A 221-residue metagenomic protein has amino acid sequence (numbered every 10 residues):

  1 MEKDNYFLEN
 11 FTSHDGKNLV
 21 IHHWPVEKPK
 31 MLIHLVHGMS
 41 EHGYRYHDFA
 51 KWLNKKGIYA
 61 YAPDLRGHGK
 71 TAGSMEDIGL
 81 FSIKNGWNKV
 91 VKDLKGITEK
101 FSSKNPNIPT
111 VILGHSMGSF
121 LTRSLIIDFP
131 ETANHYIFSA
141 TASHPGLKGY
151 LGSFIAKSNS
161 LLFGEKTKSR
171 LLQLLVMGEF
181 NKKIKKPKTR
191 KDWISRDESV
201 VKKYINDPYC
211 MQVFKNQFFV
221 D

Functional and structural regions predicted by a protein language model:
M1-K28: N-terminal cap/lid segment of alpha/beta-hydrolase-fold proteins
K30, G38-E41: Active-site glycine-rich loops that stabilize anionic/oxyanionic intermediates across multiple enzyme folds
H34-G38, D64, H115: The conserved beta1-alpha1 loop
R45-E76: Conserved alpha/beta-hydrolase
S82-S102: Alpha/beta-hydrolase active-site loop
N105-S116: Alpha/beta-hydrolase fold nucleophile elbow
G114-S124: Glycine-rich nucleophile elbow surrounding the catalytic serine of serine-hydrolase chemistry
T122-Y209: Alpha/beta-hydrolase-fold enzymes
